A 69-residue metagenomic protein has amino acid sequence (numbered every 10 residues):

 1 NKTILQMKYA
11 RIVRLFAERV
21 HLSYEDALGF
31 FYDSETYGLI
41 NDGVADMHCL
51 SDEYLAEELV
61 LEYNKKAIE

Functional and structural regions predicted by a protein language model:
N1-E69: C-terminal alpha-helical interaction appendages
